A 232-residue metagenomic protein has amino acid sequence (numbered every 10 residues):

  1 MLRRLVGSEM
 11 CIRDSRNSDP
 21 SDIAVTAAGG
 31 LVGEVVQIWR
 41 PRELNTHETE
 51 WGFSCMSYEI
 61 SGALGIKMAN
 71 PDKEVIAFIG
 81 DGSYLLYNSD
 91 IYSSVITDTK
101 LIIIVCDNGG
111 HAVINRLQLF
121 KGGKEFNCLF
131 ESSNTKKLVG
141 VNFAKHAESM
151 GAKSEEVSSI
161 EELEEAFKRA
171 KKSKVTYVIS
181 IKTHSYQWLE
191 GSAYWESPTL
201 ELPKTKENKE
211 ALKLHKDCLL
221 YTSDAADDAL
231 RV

Functional and structural regions predicted by a protein language model:
M1-I12, Y221-V232: Single conserved hydrophobic/aromatic residue that forms the stacking wall/gate of nucleotide- or nucleobase-binding
R3-R4, R16-N17, R40, M68: Generic structural signal for beta-strand residues in well-ordered domains
G7, A27, D81, S180 (+1 more regions): Acidic active-site catalytic centers that drive phospho-/nucleotidyl reactions and related ester hydrolyses
S8-E9, R13-G30: Active-site pocket-lining segments that scaffold enzyme catalytic pockets across diverse folds
R16, S21, E207, A226-D227: Intrinsic-disorder/low-complexity regions
E34, I38-S223: Thiamine diphosphate
